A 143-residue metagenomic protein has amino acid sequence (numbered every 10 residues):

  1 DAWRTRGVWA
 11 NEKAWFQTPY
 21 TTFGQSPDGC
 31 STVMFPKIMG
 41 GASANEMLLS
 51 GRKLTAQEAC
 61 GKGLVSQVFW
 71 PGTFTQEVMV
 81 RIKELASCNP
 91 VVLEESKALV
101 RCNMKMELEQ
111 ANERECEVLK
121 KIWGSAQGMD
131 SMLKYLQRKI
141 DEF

Functional and structural regions predicted by a protein language model:
D1-V91: Crotonase-fold acyl-CoA enzyme core
G51-Q57, G72, Q76, V80-F143: C-terminal alpha-helix plus adjacent terminal tail
